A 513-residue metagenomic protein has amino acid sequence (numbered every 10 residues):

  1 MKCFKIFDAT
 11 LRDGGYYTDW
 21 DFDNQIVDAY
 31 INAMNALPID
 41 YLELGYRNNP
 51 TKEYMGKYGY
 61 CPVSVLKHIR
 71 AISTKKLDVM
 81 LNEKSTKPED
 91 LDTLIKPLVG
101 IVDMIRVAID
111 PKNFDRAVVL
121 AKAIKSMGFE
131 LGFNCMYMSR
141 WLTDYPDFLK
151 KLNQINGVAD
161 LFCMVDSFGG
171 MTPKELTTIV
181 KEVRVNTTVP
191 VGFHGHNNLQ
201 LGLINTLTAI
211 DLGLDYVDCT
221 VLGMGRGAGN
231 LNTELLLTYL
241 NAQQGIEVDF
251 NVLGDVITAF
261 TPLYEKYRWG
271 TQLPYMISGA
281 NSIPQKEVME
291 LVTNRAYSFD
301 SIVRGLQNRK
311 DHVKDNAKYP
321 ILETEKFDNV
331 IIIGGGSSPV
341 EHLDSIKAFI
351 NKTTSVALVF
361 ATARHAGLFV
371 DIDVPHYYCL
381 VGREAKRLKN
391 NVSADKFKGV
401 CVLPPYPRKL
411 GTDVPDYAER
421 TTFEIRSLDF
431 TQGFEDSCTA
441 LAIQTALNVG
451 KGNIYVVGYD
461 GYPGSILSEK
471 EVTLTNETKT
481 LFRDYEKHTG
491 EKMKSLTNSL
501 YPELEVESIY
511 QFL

Functional and structural regions predicted by a protein language model:
M1-D328: Catalytic cores and adjacent flexible loops of soluble metabolic enzymes that perform enolate/carbanion chemistry on
I321-V359, H365-L513: Metal-ion/cofactor- or nucleotide/acyl-coenzyme-handling active-site neighborhoods
